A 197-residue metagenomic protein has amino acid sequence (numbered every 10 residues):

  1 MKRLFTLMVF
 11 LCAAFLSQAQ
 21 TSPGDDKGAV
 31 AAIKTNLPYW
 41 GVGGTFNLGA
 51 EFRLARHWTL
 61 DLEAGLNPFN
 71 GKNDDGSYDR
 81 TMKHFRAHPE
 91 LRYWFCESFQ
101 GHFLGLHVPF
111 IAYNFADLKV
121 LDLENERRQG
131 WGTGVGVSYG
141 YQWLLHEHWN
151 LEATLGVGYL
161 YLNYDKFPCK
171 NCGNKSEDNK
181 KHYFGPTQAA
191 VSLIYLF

Functional and structural regions predicted by a protein language model:
M1-K27, F197: Cleavable N-terminal export/targeting peptides
Q20-I33, E147, S192-Y195: N-terminal/domain-start segments enriched in small and hydrophobic, helix-friendly residues, covering either
D25-K27, P38-W40, S77-K83, E124-W131 (+1 more regions): Replace "Gram-negative outer membrane beta-barrel proteins" with "bacterial and organellar outer membrane beta-barrel
K27-G43, L60-N70, L106: Transmembrane beta-strand segments that form the barrel wall of outer-membrane beta-barrel proteins
V30-I33, K72-D74, K119-E124, C172-E177: Extracytoplasmic loops and strand-loop junctions of Gram-negative outer membrane beta-barrel proteins
G43-N47, G136: Short, surface-exposed coil-to-beta transition loops
F52-E152, A190-Y195: Gram-negative (and chloroplast) outer-membrane scaffold detector with strong preference for beta-barrel transmembrane
H146-F197: Predominantly the C-terminal beta-signal and adjacent terminal strand-loop region of outer-membrane beta-barrel
